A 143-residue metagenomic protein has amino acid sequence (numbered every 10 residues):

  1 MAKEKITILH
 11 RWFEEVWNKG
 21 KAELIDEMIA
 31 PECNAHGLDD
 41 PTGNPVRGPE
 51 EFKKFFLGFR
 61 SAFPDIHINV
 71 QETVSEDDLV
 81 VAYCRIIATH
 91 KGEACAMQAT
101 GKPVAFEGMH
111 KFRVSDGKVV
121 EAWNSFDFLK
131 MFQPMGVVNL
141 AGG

Functional and structural regions predicted by a protein language model:
M1-G143: C-terminal and inter-domain tail/linker signature
